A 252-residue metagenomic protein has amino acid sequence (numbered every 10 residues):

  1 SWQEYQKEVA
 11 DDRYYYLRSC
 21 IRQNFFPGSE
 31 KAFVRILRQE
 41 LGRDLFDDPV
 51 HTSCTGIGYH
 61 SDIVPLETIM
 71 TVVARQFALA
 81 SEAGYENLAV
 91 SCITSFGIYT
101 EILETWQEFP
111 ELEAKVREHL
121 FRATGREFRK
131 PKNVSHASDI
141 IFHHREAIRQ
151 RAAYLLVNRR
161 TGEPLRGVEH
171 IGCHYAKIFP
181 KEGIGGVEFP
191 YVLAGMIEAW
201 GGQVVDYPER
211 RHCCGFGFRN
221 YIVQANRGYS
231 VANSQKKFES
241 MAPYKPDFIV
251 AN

Functional and structural regions predicted by a protein language model:
S1-N252: Iron-sulfur cluster-binding electron-transfer modules in prokaryotic oxidoreductases
